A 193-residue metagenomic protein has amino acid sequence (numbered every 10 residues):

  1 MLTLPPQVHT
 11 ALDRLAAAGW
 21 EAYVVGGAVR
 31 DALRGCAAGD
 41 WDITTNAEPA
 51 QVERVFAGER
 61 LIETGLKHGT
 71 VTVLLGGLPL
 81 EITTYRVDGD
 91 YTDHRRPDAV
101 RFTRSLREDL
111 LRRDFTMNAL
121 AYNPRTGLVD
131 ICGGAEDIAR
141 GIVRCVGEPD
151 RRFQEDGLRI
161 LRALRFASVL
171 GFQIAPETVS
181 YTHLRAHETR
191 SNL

Functional and structural regions predicted by a protein language model:
M1-R185, R190-S191: Catalytic cores of the polymerase beta-like nucleotidyltransferase superfamily and closely associated nucleotide
